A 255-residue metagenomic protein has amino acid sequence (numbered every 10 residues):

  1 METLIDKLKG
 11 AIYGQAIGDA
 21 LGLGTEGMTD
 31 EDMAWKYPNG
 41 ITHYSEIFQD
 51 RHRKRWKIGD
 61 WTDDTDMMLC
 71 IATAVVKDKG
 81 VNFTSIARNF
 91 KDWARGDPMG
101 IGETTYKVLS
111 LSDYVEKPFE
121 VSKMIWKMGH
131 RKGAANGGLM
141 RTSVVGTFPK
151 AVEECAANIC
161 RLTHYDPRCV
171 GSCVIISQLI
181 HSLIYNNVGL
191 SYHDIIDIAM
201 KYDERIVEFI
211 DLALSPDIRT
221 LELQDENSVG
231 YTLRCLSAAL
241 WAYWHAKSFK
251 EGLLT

Functional and structural regions predicted by a protein language model:
M1-T255: Structured, active/binding-site neighborhoods that engage oxygen-rich ligands
